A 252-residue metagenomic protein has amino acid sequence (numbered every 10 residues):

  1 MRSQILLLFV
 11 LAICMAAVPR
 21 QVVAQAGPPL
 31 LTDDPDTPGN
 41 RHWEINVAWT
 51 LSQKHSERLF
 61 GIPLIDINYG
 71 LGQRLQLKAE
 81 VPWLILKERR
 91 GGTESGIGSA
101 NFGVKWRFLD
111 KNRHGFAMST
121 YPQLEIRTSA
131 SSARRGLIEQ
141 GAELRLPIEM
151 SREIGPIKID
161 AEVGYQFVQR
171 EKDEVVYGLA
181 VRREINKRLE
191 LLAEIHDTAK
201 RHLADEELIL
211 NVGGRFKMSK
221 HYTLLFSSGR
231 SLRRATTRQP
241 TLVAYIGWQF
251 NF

Functional and structural regions predicted by a protein language model:
M1-Q4: Positively charged n-region of N-terminal signal peptides that target proteins for export
L7-A17: Bacterial N-terminal signal peptides
V23-F252: Transmembrane beta-barrel domains of Gram-negative outer membranes and organellar outer membranes
